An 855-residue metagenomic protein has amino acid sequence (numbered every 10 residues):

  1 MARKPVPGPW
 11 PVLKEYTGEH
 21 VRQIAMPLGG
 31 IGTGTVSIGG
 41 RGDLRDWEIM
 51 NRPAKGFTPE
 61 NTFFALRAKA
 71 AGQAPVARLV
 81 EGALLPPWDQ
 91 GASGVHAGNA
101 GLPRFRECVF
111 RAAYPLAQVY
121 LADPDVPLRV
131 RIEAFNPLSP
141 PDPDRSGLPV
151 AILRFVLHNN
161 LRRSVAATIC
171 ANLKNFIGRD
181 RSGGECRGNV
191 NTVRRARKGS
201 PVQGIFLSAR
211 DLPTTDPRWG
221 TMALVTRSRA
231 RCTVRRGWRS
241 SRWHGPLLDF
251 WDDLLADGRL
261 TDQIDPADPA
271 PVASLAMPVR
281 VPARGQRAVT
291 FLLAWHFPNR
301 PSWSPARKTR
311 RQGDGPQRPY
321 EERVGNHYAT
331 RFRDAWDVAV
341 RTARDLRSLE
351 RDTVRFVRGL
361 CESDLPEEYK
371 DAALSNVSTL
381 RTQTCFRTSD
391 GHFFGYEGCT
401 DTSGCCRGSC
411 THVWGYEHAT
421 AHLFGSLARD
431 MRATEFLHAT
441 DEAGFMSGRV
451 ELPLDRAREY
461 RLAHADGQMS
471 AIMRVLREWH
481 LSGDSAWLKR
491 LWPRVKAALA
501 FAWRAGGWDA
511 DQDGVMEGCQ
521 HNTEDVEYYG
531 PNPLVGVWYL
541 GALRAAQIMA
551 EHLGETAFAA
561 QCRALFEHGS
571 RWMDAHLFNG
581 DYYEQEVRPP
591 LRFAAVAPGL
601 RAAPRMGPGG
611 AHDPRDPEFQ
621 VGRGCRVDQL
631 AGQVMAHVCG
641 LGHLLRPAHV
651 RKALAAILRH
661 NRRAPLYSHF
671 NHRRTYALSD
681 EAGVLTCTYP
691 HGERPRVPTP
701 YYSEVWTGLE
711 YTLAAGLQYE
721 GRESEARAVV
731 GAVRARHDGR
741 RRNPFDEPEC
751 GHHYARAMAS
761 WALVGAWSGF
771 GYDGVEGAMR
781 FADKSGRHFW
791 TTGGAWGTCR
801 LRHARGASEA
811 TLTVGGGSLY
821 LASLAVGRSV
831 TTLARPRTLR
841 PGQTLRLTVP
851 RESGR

Functional and structural regions predicted by a protein language model:
M1-L85, L360-D364, A372-N376, L380-Q383: Beta-strand-rich N-terminal accessory domains
M1-W10, E15-G18, I24, D123-P127 (+7 more regions): Acidic/polar, glycine-enriched structural segments that form the non-catalytic walls/loops of the carbohydrate-binding
Q23-L28, G32-D43, T384, G391-H418 (+6 more regions): C-terminal capping/lid segments that line or modulate ligand- or cofactor-binding pockets
I31-T35, G40-D46, R162-A166, F176-I177 (+3 more regions): Primarily extracytoplasmic ectodomains and periplasmic/lumenal surface modules that are beta-strand-rich
D43-R45, N51-I132, S139-P143, A677-A682 (+4 more regions): Non-catalytic C-terminal accessory modules of carbohydrate-active enzymes
A65-K69, P75, L79-V80, P86-A92 (+13 more regions): Aromatic-rich carbohydrate-recognition surfaces in CAZymes
P366-T402, G425-L462, G507-P531, D574-W706 (+1 more regions): Extended glycan-interaction surfaces of carbohydrate-active proteins
